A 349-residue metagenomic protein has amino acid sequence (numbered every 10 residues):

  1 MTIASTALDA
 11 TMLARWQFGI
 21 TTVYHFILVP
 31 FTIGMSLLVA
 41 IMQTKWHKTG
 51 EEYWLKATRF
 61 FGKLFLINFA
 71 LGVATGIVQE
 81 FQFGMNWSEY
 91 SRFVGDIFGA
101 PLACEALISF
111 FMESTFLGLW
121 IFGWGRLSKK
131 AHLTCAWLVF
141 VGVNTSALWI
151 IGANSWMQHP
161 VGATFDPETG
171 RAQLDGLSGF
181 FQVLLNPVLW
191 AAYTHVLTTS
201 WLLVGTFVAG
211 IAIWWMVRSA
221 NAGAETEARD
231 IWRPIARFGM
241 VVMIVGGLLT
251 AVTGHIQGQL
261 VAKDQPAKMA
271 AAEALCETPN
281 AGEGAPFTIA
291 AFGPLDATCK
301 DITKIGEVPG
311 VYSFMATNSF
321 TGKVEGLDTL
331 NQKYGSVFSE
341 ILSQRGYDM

Functional and structural regions predicted by a protein language model:
T2-M349: Polytopic transmembrane helical bundles with strong interfacial aromatic enrichment
